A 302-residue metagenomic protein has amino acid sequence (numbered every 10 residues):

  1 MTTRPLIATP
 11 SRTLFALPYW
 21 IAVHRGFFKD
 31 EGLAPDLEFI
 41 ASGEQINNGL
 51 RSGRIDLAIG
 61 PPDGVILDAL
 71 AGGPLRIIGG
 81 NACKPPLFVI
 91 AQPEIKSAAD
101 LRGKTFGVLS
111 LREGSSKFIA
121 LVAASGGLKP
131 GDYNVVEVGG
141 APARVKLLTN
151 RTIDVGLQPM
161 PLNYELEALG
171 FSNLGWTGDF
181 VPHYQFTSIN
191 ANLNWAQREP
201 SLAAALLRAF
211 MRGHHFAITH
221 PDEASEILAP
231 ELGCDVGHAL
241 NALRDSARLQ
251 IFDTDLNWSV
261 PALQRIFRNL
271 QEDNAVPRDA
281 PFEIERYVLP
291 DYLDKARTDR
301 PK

Functional and structural regions predicted by a protein language model:
M1-T3, P301-K302: Basic/polar N-terminal segments that are highly enriched at the extreme N-terminus, encompassing both cleavable
T2, T9, N81-A91, A168-E199 (+3 more regions): Periplasmic-binding protein-like
T2-G131, V135-V138, R144-N150, D154-M160 (+2 more regions): Short, glycine-/small- and polar/acidic-enriched structural segments that line small-molecule recognition paths
E31, E113-G131, A209-N241, E283 (+1 more regions): Ligand-binding clefts/hinges and TM-proximal coupling segments of bilobed small-molecule sensing domains
I55, I59, T149, S246-P261 (+1 more regions): Short amphipathic alpha-helical segments at helix boundaries and their inter-helical linkers
D63, A143-V145, T149-L232: Pocket-lining segment of extracytoplasmic ligand-binding domains
E199-R278: Secondary-structure end/capping motifs
L270-K302: Conserved C-terminal helix/tail region of periplasmic/extracytoplasmic solute-binding proteins
